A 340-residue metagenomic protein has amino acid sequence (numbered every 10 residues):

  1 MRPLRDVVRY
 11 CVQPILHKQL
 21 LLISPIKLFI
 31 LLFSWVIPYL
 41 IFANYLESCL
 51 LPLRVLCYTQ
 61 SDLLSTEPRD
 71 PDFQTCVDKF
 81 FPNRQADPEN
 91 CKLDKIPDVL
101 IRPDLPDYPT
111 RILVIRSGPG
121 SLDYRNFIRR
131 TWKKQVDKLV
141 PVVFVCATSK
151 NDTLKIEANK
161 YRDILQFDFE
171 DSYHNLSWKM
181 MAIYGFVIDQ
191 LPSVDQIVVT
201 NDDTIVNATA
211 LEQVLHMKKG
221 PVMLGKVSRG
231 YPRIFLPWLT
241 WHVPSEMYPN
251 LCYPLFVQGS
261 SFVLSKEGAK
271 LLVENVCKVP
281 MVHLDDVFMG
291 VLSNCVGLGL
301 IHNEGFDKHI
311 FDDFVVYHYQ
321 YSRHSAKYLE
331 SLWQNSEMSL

Functional and structural regions predicted by a protein language model:
M1-I112, G120, Q190: Juxtamembrane luminal stem/stalk of type II transmembrane Golgi/ER carbohydrate-processing enzymes
P3-D6, Y10, P25-Y45, K266 (+1 more regions): C-terminal catalytic/acceptor-binding lobe
P38, V114, R129-K133, D168 (+4 more regions): Amphipathic alpha-helical interaction motifs in eukaryotic regulatory proteins
P106, R129-L139: Short, acidic, metal-binding catalytic loop of nucleotide-sugar glycosyltransferases
L113-S121, K134-Q135, A147-N151, D171-H174 (+7 more regions): Conserved beta-strand elements of beta-rich interaction domains across eukaryotes, especially beta-propellers
G120-Y124, S172-M180, V257: Phosphate/oxyanion-binding active-site loops and adjacent basic polyanion-contact surfaces
V143-D195, A208: Active-site-proximal specificity loops/subdomain of glycosyltransferases
Q196, T200, T204-V291, C295-I301 (+1 more regions): Conserved catalytic core of nucleotide-sugar-dependent glycosyltransferases
